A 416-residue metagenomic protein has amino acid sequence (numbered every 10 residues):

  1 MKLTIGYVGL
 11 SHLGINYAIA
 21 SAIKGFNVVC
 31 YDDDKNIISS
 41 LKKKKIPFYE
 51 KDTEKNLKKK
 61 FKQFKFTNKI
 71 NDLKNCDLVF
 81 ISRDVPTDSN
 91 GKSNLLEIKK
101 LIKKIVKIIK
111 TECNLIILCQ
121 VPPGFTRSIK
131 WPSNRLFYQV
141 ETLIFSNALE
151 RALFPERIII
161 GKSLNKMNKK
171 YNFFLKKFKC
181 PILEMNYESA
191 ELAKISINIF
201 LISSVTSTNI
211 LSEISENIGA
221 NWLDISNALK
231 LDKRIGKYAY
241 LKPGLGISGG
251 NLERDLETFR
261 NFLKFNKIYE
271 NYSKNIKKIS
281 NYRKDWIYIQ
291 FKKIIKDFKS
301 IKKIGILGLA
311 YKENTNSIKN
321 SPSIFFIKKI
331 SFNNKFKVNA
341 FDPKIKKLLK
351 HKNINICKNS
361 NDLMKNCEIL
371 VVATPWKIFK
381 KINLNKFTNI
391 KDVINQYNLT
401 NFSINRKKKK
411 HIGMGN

Functional and structural regions predicted by a protein language model:
M1-N416: Structural/interface elements that position substrates and couple domains in central-metabolism enzymes
